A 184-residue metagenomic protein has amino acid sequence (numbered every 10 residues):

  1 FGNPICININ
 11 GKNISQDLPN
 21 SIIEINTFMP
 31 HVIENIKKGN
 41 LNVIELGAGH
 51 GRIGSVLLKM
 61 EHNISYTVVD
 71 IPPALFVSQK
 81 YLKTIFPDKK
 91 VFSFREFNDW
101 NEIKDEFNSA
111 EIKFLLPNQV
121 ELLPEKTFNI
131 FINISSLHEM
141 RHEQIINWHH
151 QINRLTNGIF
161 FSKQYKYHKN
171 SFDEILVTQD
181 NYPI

Functional and structural regions predicted by a protein language model:
F1-K37: Conserved Class I S-adenosyl-L-methionine-dependent methyltransferase catalytic core
K38-G49: Conserved class I S-adenosyl-L-methionine
H50-E61: Conserved SAM-binding loop of SAM-dependent methyltransferases across substrates and taxa, primarily the Class I
I64-V69: Short beta-strand element of Class I
L82-P124: S-adenosyl-L-methionine
I132: A conserved beta-strand element that flanks and buttresses the S-adenosyl-L-methionine
E139-I152: A short, conserved alpha-helix within the catalytic core of class I
T156-Y167: Conserved beta-strand signature within the Rossmann-like core of class I S-adenosyl-L-methionine
